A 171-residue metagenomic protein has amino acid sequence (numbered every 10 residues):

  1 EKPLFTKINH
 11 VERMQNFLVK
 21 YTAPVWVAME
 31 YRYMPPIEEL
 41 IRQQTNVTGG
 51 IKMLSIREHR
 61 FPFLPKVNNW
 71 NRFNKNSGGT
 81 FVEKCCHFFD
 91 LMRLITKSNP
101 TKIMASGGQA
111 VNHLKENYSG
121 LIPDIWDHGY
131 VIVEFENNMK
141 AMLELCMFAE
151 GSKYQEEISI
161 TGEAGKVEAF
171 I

Functional and structural regions predicted by a protein language model:
E1, E30, E58, E83 (+3 more regions): Acidic-residue sensor for enzyme active/binding pockets
E1-R32: Beta-strand-loop-alpha-helix segment that lines the small-molecule cofactor/substrate pocket of alpha/beta enzymes
L4-F5, C86, M147: Short, glycine/acidic-enriched loop or turn micro-motifs at the edges of active sites
V11-M14, L40, L143: Hydrophobic packing residues within well-ordered alpha-helices of enzyme cores
A23-V25, G50, M139: Short, well-ordered coil/turn segments that N-cap beta-strands
Y31-I122: Predominantly a Rossmann-like dinucleotide-binding segment in NAD(P)-dependent oxidoreductases
D90-I171: Contiguous beta-strand/loop segments that form the cofactor/metal-binding neighborhood of enzyme cores
